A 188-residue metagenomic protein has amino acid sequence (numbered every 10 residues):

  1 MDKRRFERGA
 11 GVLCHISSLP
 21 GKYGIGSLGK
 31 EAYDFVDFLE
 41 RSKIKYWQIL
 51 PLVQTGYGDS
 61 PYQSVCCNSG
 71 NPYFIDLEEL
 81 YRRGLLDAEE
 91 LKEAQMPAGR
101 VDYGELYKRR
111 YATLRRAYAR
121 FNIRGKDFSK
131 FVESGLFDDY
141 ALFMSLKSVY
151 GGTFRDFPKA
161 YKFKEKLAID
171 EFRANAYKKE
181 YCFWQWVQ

Functional and structural regions predicted by a protein language model:
R4-Q188: Acidic/aromatic-lined carbohydrate-recognition and catalytic surfaces of CAZymes acting on diverse glycans
